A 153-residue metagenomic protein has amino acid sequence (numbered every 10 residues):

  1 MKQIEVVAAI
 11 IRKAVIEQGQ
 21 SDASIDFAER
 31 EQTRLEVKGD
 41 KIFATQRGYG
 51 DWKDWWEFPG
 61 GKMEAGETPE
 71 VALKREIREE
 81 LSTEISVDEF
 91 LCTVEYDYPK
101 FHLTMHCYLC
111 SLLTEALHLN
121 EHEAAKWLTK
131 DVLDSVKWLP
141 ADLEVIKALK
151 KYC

Functional and structural regions predicted by a protein language model:
M1-G19, R34-I42: Conserved N-terminal beta-strand and adjoining loop/helix that marks the start of the Nudix/MutT-like hydrolase domain
E5-V7, D40, L103-H106, E123: Change "...and in nucleic-acid phosphodiester-cleaving endonucleases..." to "...and in nucleic-acid processing enzymes
V37-E79: Conserved Nudix-box catalytic region and its N-terminal flanking loop in Nudix hydrolases and closely related
E80-V87: Short secondary-structure junctions
E84, V94-A116, K126: Active-site-adjacent beta-strand/loop module that shapes the phosphate/pyrophosphate-binding cleft
L109, H118-L149: NUDIX/MutT-family hydrolases
